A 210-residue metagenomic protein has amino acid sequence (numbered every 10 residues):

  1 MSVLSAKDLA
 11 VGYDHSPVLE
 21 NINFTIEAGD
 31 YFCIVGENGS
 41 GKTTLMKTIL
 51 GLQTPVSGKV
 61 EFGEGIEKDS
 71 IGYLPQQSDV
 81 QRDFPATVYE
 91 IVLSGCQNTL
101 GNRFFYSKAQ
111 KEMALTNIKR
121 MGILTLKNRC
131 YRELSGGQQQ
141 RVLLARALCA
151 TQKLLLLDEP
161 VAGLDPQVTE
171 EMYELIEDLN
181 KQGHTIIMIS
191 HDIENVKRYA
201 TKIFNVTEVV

Functional and structural regions predicted by a protein language model:
L50: Helix-to-loop junction immediately C-terminal to a conserved catalytic motif
K108-L126: Conserved ABC ATPase "signature" region
C130-L134, Q138: Conserved ABC ATPase signature
L155-D158: Catalytic Walker B motif of ABC-type/P-loop ATPase nucleotide-binding domains
V161-A162: Short loop immediately C-terminal to the Walker-B catalytic DE motif in ABC-type ATPase nucleotide-binding domains
P166-Q167: Helix N-cap at the start of a conserved alpha-helix in ABC-type nucleotide-binding domains
S190-H191: H-loop/switch region of ABC-family ATPase nucleotide-binding domains
